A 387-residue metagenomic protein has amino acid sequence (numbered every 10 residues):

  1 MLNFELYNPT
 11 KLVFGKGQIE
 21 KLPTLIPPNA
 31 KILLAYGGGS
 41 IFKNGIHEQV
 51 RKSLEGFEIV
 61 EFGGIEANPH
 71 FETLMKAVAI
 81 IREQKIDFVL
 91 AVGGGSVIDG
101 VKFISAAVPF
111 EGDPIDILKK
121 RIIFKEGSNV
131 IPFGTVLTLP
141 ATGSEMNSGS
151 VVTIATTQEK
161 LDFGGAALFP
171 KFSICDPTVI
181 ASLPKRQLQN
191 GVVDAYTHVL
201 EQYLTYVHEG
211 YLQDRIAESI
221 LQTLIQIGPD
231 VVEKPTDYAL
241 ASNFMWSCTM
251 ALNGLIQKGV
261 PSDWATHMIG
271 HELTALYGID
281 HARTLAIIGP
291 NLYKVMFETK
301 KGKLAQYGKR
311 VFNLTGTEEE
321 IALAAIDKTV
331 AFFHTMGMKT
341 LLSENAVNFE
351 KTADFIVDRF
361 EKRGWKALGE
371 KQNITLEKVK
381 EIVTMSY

Functional and structural regions predicted by a protein language model:
M1-F88, L342-S343: ATP/NTP phosphate-donor binding region
T10, E20, F110-L212, Q306: A glycine/threonine-rich phosphate-anchoring loop and its flanking beta-alpha core in nucleotide/phosphate-binding
A77-V78, V97-E111, M146-N147: Short Gly/Thr/Asp-enriched flexible loops that form oxyanion-binding sites at enzyme active sites
I86-K102, T138-S144, L276: Glycine/serine-rich anion-binding loops at beta->alpha junctions that coordinate negatively charged ligand groups
Y196-L200, A241-L252, G289, T329 (+3 more regions): Short alpha-helical scaffolding segments that buttress acidic/His motifs in well-ordered protein cores
Q202, Y206-K328: Active-site segments that bind and position negatively charged phosphate/pyrophosphate groups
L304, L314-Y387: C-terminal charged capping/lid subdomain of soluble metabolic enzymes
